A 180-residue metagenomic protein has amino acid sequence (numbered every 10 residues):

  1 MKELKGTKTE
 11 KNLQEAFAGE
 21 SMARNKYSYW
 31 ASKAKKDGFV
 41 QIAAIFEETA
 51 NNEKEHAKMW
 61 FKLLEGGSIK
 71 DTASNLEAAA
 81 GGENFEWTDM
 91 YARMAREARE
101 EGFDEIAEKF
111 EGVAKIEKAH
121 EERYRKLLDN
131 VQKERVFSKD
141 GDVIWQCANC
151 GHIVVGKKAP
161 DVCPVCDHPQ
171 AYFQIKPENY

Functional and structural regions predicted by a protein language model:
M1-Y180: Non-heme di-metal
